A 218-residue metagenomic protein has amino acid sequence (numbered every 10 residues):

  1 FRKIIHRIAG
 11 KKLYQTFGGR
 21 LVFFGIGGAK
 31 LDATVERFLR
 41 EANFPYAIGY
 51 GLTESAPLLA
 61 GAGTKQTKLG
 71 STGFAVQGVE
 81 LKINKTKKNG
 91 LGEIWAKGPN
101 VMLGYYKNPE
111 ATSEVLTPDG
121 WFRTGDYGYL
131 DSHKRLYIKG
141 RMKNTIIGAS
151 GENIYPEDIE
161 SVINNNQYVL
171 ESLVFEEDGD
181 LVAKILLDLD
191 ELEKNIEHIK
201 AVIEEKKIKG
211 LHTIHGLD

Functional and structural regions predicted by a protein language model:
F1-T67, E80, L170-E171: Gly/Ser/Thr-rich phosphate-binding loop
G28, G51, G73, D126 (+1 more regions): Active-site glycine-centered loops adjacent to acidic/histidine catalytic or metal-binding residues that shape
G28, L81, K134, I163 (+1 more regions): Residue-level signal for inorganic ion chemistry
G70-A75, L116-D119: Short Gly/Pro-enriched turn/cap motifs at secondary-structure boundaries
K82, K88-G148, N165: Conserved ATP-binding/catalytic segment of the ANL
K97, F175, K184-D188: Short hydrophobic/aromatic beta-strand micro-patches that form the beta-sheet surface supporting nucleotide- or nucleic
N153, N166-E171, L189-D218: Conserved C-terminal helical docking segment of ANL/AMP-forming enzymes that engages the acyl-acceptor during
P156-N165: Short amphipathic alpha-helix segments
